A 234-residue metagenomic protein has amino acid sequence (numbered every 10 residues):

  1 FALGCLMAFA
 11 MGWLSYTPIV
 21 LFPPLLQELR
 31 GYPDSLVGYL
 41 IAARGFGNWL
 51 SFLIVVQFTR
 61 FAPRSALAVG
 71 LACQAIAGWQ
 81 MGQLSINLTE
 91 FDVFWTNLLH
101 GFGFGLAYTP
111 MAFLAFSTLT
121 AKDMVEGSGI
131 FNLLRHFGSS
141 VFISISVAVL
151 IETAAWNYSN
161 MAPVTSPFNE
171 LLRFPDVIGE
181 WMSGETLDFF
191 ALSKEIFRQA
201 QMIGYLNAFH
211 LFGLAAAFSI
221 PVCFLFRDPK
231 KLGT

Functional and structural regions predicted by a protein language model:
F1-N157: 12-transmembrane solute porter fold
R135-D228, T234: Hydrophobic transmembrane architecture of multi-pass small-molecule transporters
